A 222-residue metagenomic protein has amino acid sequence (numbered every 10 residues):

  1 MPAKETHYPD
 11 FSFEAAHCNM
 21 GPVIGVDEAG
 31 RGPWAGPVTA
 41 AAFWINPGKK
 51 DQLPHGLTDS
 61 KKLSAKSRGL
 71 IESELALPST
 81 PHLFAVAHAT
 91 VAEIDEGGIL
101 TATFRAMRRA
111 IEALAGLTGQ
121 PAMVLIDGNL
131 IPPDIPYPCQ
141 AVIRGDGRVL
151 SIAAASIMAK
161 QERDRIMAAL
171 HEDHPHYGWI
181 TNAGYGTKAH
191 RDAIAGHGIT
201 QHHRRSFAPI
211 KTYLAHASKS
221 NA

Functional and structural regions predicted by a protein language model:
M1-A222: RNase H-like, Mg2+-dependent phosphodiesterase core, and more generally RNA phosphate-backbone-engaging helix-loop
